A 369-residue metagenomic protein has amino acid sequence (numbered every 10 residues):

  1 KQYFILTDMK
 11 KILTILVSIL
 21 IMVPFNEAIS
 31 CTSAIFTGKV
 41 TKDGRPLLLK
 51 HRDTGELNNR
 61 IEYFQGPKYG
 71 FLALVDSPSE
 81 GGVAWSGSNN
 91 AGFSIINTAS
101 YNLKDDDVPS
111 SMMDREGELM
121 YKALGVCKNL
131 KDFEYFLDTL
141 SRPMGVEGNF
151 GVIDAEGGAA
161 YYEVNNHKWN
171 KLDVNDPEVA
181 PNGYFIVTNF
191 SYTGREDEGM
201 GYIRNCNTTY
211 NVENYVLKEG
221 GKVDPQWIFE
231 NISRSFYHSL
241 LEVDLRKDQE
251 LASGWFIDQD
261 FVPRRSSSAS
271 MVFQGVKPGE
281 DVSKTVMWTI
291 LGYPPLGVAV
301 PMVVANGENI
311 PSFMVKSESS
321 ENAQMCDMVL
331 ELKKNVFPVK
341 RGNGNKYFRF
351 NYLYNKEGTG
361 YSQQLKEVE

Functional and structural regions predicted by a protein language model:
K1, L20, L137-S141, G275 (+1 more regions): Hydrophobic, Leu/Ile/Phe/Ala-enriched alpha-helical segments that form helix-helix packing faces
K1-S30: Bacterial Sec-dependent N-terminal signal peptides
L13, M22, R60-K68, A123-Y135: Short, basic/low-complexity N-terminal boundary segments at the transition from targeting/disordered tails
T32-G81, S86-G87, S94-K122, D154-E369: C-terminal, well-structured catalytic/ligand-binding subdomain of enzymes
S86-S88, R142-P143: Short, charge-rich binding segments
E116-G148: Intrinsically disordered, low-complexity linker/loop segments enriched in Gly/Pro and charged/polar residues
G151: An amphipathic, aromatic/His-enriched active-site/gating alpha helix that lines ligand/cofactor pockets
